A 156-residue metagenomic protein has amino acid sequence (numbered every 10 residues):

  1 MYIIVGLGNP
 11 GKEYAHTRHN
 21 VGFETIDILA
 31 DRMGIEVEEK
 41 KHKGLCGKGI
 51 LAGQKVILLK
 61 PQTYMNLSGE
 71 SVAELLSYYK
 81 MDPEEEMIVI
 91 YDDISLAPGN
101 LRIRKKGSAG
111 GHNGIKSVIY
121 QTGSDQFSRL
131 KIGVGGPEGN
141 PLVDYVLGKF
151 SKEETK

Functional and structural regions predicted by a protein language model:
Y2-K106, K116, Y120, S124-L130 (+1 more regions): Nucleotide and nucleotide-moiety/phosphate-recognizing core
R102-S108, V146-F150: Short glycine-enriched, charge-decorated loop/helix-capping segments at active-site entrances that position
G111-G114: Hydrophobic alpha-helical segments within soluble ligand-binding/sensing domains
R129-V134, V146: Glycine-rich anion-binding loop/nest that anchors nucleotide
N140, G148-K156: A charged, well-structured terminal subsegment
